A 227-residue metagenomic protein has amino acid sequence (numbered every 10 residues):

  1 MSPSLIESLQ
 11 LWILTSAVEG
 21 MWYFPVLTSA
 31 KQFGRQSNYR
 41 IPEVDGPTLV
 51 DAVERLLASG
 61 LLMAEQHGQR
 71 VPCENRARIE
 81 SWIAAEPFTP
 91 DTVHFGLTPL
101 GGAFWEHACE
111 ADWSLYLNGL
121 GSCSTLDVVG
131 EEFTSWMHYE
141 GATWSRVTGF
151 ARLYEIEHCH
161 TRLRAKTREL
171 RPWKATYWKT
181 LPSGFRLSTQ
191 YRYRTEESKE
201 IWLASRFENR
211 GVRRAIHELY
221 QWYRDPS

Functional and structural regions predicted by a protein language model:
M1-S59, E65-Q66, F88, N118-C123: Short amphipathic alpha-helical interface segments
I6, L49, R76-I79, V212: Short amphipathic alpha-helical segments that mediate assembly, nucleic-acid/protein binding, or membrane association
S59-Q66, L97-S114, S205, E218-S227: Extended amphipathic secondary-structure runs
A64-F95, R168-T195: Amphipathic protein-protein interaction modules
R70-F133: Short, amphipathic alpha-helical interaction segments positioned at domain boundaries
E106-P182: Long, charge-rich C-terminal accessory regions
P172-S227: Extended, charged low-complexity segments that frequently continue into or abut oligomerization scaffolds
